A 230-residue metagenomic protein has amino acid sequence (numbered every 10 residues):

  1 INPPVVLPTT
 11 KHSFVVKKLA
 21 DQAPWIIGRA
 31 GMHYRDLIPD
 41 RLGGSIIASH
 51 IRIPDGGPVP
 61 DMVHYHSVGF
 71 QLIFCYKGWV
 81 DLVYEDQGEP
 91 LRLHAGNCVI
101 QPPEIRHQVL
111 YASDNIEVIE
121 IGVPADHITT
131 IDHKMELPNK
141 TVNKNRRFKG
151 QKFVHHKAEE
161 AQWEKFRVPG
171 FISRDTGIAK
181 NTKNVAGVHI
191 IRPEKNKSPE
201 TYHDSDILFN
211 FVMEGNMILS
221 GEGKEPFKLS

Functional and structural regions predicted by a protein language model:
N2-G56, I128-E194: A short, N-terminal "cap"/entry segment at the start of jelly-roll beta-barrel domains of the cupin/DSBH fold
Y34-D36, A48-H50, L72, P90 (+6 more regions): Conserved hydrophobic/aromatic beta-strand scaffold that supports enzyme active sites
L37, Y84-I105, G221-S230: Short acidic-glycine-tyrosine-enriched beta hairpin
R41, D86, Y111-S113: A generic beta-sheet turn/junction motif
I51-D55, H64-L82, I121-P124, I190-E194 (+1 more regions): Short, conserved beta-strand element in jelly-roll/cupin
P60-S67, Y84, L91, L110-Y111 (+3 more regions): Short histidine-centered beta-strand/loop micro-motifs that create catalytic or ligand/metal-coordination sites
L110-A112, E117-I121: Conserved, short, structured surface segments that act as functional micro-motifs
